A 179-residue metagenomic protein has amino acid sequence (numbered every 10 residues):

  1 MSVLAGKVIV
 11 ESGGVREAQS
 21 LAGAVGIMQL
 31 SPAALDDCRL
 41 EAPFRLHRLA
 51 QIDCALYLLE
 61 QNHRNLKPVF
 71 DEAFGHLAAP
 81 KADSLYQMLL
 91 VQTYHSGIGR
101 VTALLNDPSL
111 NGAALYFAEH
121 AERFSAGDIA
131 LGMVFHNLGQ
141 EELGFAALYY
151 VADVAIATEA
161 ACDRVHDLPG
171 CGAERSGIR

Functional and structural regions predicted by a protein language model:
M1-V15, A55, L90-H95: Short, functionally critical alpha-helical segments immediately adjacent to catalytic or ligand/cofactor-binding
S2-A5, A22-V25, Y86-Q87: Extracytoplasmic
V3-L4, I27-L30, I52, L59: Generic hydrophobic secondary-structure signal
E11, S31-A34, I98: Short, small-residue-rich loop/turn micro-motifs
R16-E17, A82: Hydrophobic alpha-helical segments, principally membrane-spanning helices and signal/leader peptides
A18-D37, L110-N111: Short, surface-exposed glycine/acidic/tryptophan-bearing loops
D36-R179: Non-catalytic cell-wall polysaccharide-engagement segments
